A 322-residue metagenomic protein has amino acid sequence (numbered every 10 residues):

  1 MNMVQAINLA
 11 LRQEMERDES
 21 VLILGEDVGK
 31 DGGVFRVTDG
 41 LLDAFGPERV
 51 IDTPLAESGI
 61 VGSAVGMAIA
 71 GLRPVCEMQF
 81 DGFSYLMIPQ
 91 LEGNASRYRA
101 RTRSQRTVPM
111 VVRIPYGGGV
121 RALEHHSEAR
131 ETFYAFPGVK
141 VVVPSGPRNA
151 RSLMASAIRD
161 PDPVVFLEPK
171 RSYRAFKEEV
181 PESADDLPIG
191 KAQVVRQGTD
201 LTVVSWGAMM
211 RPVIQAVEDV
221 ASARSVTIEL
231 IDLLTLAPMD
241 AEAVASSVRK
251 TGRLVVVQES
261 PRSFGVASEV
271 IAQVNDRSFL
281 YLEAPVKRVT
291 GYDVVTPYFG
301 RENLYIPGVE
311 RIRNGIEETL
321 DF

Functional and structural regions predicted by a protein language model:
M1-P163, L167, S172, L304: Thiamine diphosphate
F35-A44, R106-V108, K170-F322: Thiamine diphosphate
